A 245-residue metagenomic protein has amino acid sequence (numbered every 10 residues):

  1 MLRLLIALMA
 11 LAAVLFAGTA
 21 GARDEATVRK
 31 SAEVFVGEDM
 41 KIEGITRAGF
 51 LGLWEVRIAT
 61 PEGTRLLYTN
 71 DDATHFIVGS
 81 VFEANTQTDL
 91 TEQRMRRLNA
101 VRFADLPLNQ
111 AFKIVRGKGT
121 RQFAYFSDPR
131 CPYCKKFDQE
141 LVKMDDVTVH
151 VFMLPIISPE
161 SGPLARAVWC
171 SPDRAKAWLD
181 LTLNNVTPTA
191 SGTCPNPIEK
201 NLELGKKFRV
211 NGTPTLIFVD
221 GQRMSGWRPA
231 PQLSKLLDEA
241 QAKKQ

Functional and structural regions predicted by a protein language model:
M1-L2: N-terminal secretory signal peptides that target proteins for export/translocation
L5-F16: Bacterial N-terminal signal peptides
F16-R166, D180-L183, T187-T213, P229 (+1 more regions): Extracytoplasmic thiol/disulfide redox context detector
V168, M224-S225: Short acidic-hydrophobic, aromatic-tinged amphipathic segments that line or gate anion-handling sites
P172-A175, L179: Conserved, helical-rich catalytic subdomain that frames metal- and/or nucleotide-binding sites in enzyme alpha/beta
G212-M224: A short, hydrophobic beta-strand/beta-hairpin element that forms part of a small beta-sheet core
